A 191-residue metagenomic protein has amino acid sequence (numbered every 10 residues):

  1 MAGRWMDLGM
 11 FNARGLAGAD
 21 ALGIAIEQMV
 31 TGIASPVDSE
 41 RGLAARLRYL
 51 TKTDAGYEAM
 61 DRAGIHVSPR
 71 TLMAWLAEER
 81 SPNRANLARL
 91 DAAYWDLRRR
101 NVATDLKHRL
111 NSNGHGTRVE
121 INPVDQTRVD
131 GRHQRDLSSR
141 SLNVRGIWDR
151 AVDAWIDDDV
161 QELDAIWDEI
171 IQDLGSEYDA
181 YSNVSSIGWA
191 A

Functional and structural regions predicted by a protein language model:
M1-G42: Basic, amphipathic alpha-helix used for nucleic-acid engagement in HTH/winged-helix/SANT-Myb modules and analogous
A2-W5, N12-D20, A103-A191: Intrinsically disordered, low-complexity, charge-dense segments enriched in Lys/Arg and Glu/Asp interspersed
A25, M29, R46, R89 (+2 more regions): Charge-rich, solvent-exposed alpha-helical interaction surfaces
S35-A55: Short, amphipathic alpha-helical "recognition" segments used to contact nucleic acids or chromatin
L50-A63, S68-R70: Short, charged amphipathic recognition helices of the HTH superfamily and cognate SANT/SANTA-like modules
G64-P82: Recognition helix of helix-turn-helix/homeodomain-like DNA-binding domains that insert into the DNA major groove
A85-R100: DNA major-groove recognition helix of helix-turn-helix/homeodomain DNA-binding modules
